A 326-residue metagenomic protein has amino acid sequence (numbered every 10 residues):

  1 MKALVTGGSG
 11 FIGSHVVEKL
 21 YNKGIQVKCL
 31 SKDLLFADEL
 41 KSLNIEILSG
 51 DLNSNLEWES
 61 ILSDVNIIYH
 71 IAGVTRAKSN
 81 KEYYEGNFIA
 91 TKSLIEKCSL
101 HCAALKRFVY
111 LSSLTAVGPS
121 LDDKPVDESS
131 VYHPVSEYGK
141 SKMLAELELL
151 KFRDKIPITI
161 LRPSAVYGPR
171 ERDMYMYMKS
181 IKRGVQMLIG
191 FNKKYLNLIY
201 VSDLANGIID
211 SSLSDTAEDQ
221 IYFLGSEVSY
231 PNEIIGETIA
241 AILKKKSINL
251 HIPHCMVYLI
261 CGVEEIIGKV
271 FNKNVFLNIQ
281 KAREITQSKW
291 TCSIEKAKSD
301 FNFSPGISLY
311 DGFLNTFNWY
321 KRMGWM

Functional and structural regions predicted by a protein language model:
A3-K23: N-terminal Rossmann NAD(P)H-binding glycine-rich loop of SDR-like oxidoreductase domains
E39, I45-F88, V117: NAD(P)H-binding glycine-rich loop region in Rossmannoid oxidoreductase-like domains and their noncatalytic homologs
K92-E137: Conserved Rossmann-fold NAD(P)-dependent oxidoreductase catalytic core, especially the SDR/UDP-sugar
H133-T159: Active-site Tyr-X1-5-Lys
M143, I156, Y167-M176, D210-Y222 (+2 more regions): Glycine/proline-rich active-site loop of Rossmann-fold NAD(P)-dependent oxidoreductases
I158, K179-I199, D203, G207 (+3 more regions): A conserved pocket-lining segment of Rossmann-fold NAD(P)-dependent short-chain dehydrogenase/reductase
S214-L277, L314-F317, W325: Mid/C-terminal beta-alpha module of Rossmann-like enzyme folds, strongest in SDR-family dehydrogenases/epimerases
C292-D300, S304-M326: Amphipathic terminal alpha-helices
